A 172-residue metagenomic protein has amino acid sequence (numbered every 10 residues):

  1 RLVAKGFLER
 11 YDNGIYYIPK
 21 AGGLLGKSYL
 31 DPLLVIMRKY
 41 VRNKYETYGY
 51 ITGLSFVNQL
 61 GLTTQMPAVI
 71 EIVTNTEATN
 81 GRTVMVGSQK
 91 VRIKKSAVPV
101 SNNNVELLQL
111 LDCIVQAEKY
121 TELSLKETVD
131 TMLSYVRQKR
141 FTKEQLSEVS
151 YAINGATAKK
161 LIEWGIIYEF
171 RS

Functional and structural regions predicted by a protein language model:
R1-Y40: Short beta-edge/loop segments at beta->alpha junctions of small alpha/beta modules that act as binding/recognition
F7, T64, R137-R140: Short alpha-helix boundary/capping elements
Y11-I15, R42-N80, M85: Short gly/ser-rich loop at a beta-strand->alpha-helix junction or flexible surface loop bordering the NTP-binding
Y17, V73, R92-K94: Residues in well-ordered beta-strands of folded domains
L24-S28, R82-T83, V136, R140: Alpha-helix boundary/capping detector
L30-D31, E46-I51, N104: Alpha-helix initiation and capping sites
M85-K95: A short, charged helix-loop
K94-S172: Hydrophobic alpha-helical interaction segments
